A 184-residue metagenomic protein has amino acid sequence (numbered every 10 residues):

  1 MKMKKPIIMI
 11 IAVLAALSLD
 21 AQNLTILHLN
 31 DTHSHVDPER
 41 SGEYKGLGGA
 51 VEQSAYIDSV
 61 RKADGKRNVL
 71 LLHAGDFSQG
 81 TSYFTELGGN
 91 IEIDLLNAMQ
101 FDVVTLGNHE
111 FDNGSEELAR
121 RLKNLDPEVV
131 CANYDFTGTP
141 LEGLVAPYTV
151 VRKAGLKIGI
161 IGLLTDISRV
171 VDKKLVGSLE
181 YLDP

Functional and structural regions predicted by a protein language model:
M1-K2, A50: Short, low-complexity interaction segments enriched in Ser/Thr/Pro/Gly
K2-K5, D20: Intrinsically disordered, low-complexity polyampholyte segments enriched for Lys and acidic residues
K4-A12: Sec-dependent signal peptide recognition, specifically the positively charged N-region followed immediately by
I11-D20: Hydrophobic h-region of N-terminal signal peptides that target proteins for export in Gram-negative bacteria
A21-P184: Acidic, metal/ion-coordinating pockets
